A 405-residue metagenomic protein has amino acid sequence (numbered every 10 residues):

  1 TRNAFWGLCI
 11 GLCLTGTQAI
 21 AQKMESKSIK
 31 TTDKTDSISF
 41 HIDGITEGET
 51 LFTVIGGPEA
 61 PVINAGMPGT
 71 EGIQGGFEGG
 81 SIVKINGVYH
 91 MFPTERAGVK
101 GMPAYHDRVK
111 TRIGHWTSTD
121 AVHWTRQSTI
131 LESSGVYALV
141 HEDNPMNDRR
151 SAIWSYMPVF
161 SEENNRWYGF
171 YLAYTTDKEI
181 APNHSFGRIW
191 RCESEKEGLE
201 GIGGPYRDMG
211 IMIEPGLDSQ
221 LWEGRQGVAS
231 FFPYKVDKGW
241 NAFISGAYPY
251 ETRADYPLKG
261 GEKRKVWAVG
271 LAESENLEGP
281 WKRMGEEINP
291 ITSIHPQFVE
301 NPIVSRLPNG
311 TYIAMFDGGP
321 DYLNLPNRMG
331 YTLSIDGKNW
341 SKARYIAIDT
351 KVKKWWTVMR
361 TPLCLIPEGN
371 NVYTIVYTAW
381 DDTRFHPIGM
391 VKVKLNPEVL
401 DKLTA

Functional and structural regions predicted by a protein language model:
T1-G7: Bacterial N-terminal signal peptides that target proteins for export
G7-T15: Bacterial N-terminal signal peptides
T17-I20: Sec/Tat signal peptide C-region and signal peptidase I cleavage site
Q22-S151, F160-A229, Y234-Q297, R306-W356 (+1 more regions): Beta-rich carbohydrate-recognition and catalytic domains
T361-P367: C-terminal structured domain segments
